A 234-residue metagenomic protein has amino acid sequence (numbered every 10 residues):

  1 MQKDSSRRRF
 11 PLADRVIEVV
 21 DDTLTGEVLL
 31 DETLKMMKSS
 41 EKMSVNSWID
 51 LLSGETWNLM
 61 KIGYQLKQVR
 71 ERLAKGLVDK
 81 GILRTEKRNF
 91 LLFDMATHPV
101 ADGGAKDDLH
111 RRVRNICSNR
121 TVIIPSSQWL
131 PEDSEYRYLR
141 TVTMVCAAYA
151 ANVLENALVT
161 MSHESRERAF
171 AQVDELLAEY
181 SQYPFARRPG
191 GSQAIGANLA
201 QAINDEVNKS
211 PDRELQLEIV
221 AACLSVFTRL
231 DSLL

Functional and structural regions predicted by a protein language model:
M1-L234: Acidic, Ser/Thr/Pro-rich intrinsically disordered cytosolic tails and loops of eukaryotic transmembrane proteins
